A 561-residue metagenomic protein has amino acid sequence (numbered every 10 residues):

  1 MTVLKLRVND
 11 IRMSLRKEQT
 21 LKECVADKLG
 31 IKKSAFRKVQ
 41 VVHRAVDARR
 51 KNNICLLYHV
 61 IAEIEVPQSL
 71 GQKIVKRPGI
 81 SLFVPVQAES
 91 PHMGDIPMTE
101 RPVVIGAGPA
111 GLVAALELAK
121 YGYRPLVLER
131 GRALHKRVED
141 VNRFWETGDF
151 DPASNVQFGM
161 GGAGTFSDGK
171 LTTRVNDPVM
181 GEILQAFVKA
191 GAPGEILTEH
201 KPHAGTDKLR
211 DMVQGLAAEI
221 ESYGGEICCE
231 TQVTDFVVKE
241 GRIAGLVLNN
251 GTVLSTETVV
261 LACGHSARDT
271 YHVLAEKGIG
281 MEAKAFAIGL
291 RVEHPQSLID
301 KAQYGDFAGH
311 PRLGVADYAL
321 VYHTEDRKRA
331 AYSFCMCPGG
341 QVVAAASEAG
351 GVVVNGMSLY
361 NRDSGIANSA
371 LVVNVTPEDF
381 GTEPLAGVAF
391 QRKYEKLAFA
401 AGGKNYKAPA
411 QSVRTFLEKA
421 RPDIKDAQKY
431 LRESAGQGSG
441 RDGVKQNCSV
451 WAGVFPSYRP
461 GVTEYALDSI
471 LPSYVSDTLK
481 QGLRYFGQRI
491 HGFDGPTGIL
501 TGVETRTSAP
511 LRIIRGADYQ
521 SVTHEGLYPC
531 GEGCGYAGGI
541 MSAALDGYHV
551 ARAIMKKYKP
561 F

Functional and structural regions predicted by a protein language model:
M1-I54, V60-F166, K170-A190, G194-F561: Residues forming the flavin
